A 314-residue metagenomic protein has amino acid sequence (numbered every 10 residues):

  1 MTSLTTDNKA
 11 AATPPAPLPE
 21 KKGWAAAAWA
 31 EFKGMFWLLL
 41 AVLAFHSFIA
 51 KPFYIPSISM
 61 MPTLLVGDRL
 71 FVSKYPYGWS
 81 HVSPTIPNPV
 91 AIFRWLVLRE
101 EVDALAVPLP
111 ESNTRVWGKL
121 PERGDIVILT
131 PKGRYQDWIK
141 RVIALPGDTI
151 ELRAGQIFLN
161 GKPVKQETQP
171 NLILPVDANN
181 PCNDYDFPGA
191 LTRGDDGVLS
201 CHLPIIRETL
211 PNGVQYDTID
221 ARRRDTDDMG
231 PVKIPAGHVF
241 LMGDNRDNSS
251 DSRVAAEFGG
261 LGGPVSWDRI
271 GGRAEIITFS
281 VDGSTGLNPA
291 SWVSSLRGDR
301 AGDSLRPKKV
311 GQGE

Functional and structural regions predicted by a protein language model:
T2-W29, F48-I49, F53-Y54, S59-E314: Soluble "head" domains of membrane/secretory-pathway proteins
K33-F48: Hydrophobic membrane-insertion alpha-helices, especially the h-region of bacterial N-terminal signal peptides
